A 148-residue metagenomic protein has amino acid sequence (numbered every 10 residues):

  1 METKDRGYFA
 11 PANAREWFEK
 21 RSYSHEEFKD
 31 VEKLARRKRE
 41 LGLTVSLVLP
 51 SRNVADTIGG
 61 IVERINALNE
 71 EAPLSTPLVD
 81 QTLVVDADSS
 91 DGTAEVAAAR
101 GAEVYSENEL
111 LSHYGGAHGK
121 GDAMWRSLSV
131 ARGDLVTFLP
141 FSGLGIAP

Functional and structural regions predicted by a protein language model:
M1-A67, P77: N-proximal low-complexity "stem/linker" segments adjacent to membrane-targeting elements
E70-D80: A generic structural motif
D80, A94-W125, V130: Conserved donor nucleotide-binding strand/loop of the catalytic core
D86-A94: A conserved acidic beta->alpha catalytic loop
A87-D88, E107-L110, F141-L144: Short, ordered loop/turn segments at secondary-structure junctions
G92, L139-P148: Acidic donor-binding/catalytic loop of UDP-sugar-dependent glycosyltransferases, especially processive GT2
V136: Short aromatic/hydrophobic "clamp" motif used to bind/position activated sugar donors
